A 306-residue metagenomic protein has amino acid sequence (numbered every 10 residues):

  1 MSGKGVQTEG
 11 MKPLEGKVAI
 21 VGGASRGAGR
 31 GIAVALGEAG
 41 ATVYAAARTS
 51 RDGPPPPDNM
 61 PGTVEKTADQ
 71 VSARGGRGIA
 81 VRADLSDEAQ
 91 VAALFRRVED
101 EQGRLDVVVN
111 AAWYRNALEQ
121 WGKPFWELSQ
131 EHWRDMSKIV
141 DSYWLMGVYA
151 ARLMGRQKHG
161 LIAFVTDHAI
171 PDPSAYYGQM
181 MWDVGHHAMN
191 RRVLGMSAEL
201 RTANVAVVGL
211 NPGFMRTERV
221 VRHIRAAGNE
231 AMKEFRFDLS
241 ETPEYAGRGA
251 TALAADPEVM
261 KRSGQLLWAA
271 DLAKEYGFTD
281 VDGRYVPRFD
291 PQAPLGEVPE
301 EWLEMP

Functional and structural regions predicted by a protein language model:
S2-Q102, W113-E131, E304: Short-chain dehydrogenase/reductase
K17, A24, S142, M180 (+1 more regions): NAD(P)H cofactor-binding loop motif with strongest signal on the N-terminal glycine-rich segment
K17, G76-R77, R104-L105, M154-H168 (+2 more regions): Active-site loop of short-chain dehydrogenase/reductase
L36, R104, N190, L200-T217 (+1 more regions): Conserved Rossmann-fold SDR core element
P55-M60, K123, G178, T202 (+3 more regions): A glycine/serine/threonine-rich, flexible loop-to-helix segment that serves as the NAD(P) cofactor-binding "lid"
Y114-L118, P124-Q130, M136-I139, G155-R156 (+2 more regions): Catalytic loop of short-chain dehydrogenase/reductase
G147-V148, L194: A short, exposed helix-loop element centered on a Lys and neighboring polar residues
G209, A226-P306: C-terminal helical subdomain
